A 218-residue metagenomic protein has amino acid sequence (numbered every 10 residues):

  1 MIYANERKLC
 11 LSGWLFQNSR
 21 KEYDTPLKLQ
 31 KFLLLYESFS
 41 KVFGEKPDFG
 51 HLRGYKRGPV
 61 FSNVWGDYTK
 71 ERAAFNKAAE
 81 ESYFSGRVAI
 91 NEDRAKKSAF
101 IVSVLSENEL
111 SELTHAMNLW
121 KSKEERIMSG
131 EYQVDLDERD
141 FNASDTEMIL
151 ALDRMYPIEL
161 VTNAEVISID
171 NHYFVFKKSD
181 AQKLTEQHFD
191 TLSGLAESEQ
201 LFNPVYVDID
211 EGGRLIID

Functional and structural regions predicted by a protein language model:
M1-D218: Domain-edge interaction signal
